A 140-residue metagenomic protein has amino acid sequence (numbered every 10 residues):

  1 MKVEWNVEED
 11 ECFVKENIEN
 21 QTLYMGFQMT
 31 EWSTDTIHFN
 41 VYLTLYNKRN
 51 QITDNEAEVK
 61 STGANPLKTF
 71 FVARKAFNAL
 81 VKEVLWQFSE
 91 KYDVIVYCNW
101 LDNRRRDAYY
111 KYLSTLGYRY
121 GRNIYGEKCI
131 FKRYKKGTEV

Functional and structural regions predicted by a protein language model:
M1-V140: Non-catalytic substrate-recognition and accessory regions of acyl/acetyltransferase enzymes
